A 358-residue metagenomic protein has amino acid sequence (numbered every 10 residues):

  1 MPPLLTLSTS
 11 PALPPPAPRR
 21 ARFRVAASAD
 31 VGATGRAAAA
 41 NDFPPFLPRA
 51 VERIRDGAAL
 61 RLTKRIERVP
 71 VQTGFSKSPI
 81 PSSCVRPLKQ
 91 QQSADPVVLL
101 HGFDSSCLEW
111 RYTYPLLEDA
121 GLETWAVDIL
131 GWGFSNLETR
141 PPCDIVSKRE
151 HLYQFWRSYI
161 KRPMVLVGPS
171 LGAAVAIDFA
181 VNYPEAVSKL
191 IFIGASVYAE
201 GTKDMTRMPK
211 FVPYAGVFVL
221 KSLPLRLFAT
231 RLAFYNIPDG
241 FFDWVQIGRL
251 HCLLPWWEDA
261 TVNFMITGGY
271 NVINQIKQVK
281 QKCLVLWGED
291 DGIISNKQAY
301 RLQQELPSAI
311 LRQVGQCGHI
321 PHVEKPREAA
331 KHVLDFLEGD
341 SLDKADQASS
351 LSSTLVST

Functional and structural regions predicted by a protein language model:
M1-A33: N-terminal chloroplast transit peptides
P2, L7, P307-T358: Catalytic active-site module of serine/aspartate enzymes centered on a nucleophile-bearing elbow/loop
R55-Q91, Y114, E118-G168, N182-Y183 (+1 more regions): Active-site loop/oxyanion-hole signature of alpha/beta-hydrolase fold enzymes
G74, G201-T206, F218-Q281: Conserved alpha/beta-hydrolase catalytic His-Asp/Glu region
A94, G102-S105, S170: Active-site glycine-rich loops that stabilize anionic/oxyanionic intermediates across multiple enzyme folds
G102-Y112, T124: Serine-hydrolase catalytic-loop signature spanning alpha/beta hydrolases and amidase-signature enzymes
I177-L220, L227: Flexible "cap/lid" loop of the alpha/beta hydrolase fold
V279, V285-W287, D291: Short beta-strand/loop motif that positions the catalytic acidic residue of the alpha/beta-hydrolase fold
